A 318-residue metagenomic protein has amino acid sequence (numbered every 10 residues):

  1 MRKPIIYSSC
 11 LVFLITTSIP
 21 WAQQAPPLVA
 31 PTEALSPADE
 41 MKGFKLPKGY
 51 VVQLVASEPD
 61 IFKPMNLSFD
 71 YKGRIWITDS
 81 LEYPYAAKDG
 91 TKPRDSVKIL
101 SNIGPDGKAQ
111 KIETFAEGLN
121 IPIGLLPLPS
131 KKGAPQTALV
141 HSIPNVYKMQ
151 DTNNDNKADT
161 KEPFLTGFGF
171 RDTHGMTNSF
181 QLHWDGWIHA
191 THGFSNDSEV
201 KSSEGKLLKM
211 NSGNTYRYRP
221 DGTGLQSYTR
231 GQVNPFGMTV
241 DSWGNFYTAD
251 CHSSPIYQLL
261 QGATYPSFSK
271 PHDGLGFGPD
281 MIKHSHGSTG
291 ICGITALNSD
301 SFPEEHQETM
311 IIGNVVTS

Functional and structural regions predicted by a protein language model:
M1-C10, P220: Bacterial N-terminal signal peptides that target proteins for export
S8-S18: Bacterial N-terminal signal peptides
Q23-S318: Beta-propeller domains with acidic blade repeats across secreted/periplasmic ectodomains and cytosolic WD/CNH propellers
